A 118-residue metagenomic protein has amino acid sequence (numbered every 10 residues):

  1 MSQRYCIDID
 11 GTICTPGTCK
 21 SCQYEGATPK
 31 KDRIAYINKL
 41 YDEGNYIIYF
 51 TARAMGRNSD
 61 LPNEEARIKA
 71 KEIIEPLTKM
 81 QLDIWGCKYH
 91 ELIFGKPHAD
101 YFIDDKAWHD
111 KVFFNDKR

Functional and structural regions predicted by a protein language model:
M1-R118: Catalytic phosphate/metal-binding cores of nucleic-acid and nucleotide-processing enzymes, i.e., regions that mediate
